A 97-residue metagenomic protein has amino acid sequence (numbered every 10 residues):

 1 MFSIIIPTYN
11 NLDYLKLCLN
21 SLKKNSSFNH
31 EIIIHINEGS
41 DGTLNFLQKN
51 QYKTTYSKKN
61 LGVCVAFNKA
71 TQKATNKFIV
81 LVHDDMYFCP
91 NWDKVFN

Functional and structural regions predicted by a protein language model:
M1-S3, E31: Cell-envelope/extracellular polymer assembly enzymes that use nucleotide-activated donors
I6-L17, E38: Active-site beta-to-alpha loop of glycosyltransferases that engages the nucleotide-sugar donor
N20-N29: Short, acidic, metal-binding catalytic loop of nucleotide-sugar glycosyltransferases
I36-L44: A conserved acidic beta->alpha catalytic loop
N37, V82-D84: Active-site acidic Asp-centered loop
G42, M86-N97: Acidic donor-binding/catalytic loop of UDP-sugar-dependent glycosyltransferases, especially processive GT2
S57-A74: Glycine-rich, basic loop-to-helix element that forms the pyrophosphate-binding segment of sugar-nucleotide handling
I79: Short aromatic/hydrophobic "clamp" motif used to bind/position activated sugar donors
